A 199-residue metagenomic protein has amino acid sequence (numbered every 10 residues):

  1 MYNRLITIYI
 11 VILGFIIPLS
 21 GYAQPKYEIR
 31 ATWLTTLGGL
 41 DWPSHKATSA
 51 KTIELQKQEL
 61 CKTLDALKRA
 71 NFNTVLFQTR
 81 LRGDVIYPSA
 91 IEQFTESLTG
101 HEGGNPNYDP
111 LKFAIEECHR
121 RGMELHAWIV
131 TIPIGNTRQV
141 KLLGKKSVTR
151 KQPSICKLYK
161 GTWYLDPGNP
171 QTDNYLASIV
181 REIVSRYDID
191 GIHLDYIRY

Functional and structural regions predicted by a protein language model:
T7-P18: Bacterial N-terminal signal peptides
G21-P25: Boundary at the C-terminal end of the N-terminal hydrophobic targeting segment
Y27-I29, T35, G39-Q58, E116 (+2 more regions): Active-site-adjacent "subsite" loops/lids of carbohydrate-active enzymes
R30-L34, V75-F77, L125-A127, I192-L194: Hydrophobic faces of well-ordered beta-strands that scaffold small-molecule active sites in alpha/beta enzyme cores
A31, L67, V75, C118 (+3 more regions): Conserved, mostly hydrophobic/aromatic
Q58-D84, Y187: Catalytic domains of carbohydrate-active enzymes, especially glycoside hydrolases
F77-V130: Aromatic-lined substrate-binding rim segments of carbohydrate-active enzymes
D84-E92, I134-K146, R186-Y199: Active-site-proximal loop/short-helix segments that contain or immediately flank catalytic acid/base residue(s)
